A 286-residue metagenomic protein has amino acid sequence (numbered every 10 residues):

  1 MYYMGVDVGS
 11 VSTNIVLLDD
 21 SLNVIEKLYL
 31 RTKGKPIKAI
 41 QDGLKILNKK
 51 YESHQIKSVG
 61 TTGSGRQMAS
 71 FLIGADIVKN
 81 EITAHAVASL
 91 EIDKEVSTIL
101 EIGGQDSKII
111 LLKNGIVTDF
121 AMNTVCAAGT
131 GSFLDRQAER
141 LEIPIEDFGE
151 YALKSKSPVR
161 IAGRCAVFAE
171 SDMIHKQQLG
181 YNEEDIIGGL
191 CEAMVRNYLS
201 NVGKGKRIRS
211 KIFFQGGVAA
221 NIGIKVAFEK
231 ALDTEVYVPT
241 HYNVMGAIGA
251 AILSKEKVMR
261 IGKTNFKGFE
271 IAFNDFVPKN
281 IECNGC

Functional and structural regions predicted by a protein language model:
M1-S21, V96-K113, S157: Gly/Thr-rich phosphate-binding beta-strand-loop-beta motif of the actin/hexokinase/Hsp70
Y3-K38, D42-K45, D119-F120, T124-V125: Short glycine-rich, Thr/Ser-proximal phosphate-binding strand/loop in the N-terminal lobe of ATP-dependent enzymes
E26-T32, N48-I82, T118-D119: Short beta-strand-loop/turn "lid" adjacent to the catalytic site in phosphate-handling enzymes
K35, N114-S157, N243, I252-E256: Glycine-rich phosphate-binding loop plus the immediately following alpha-helix
S64-G65, V202-A231, P239-G246: Glycine-rich phosphate-binding loops at beta-strand->alpha-helix junctions
R66-G103, K108-D119, L199, G203 (+1 more regions): Conserved phosphate-binding catalytic cores of ATP/NTP-utilizing and phosphoryl-transfer enzymes
K108, E256-C286: Acidic, glycine/GT-rich loop-and beta-edge segments that sit at the periphery of enzyme/chaperone cores
A169-S200: Adenine-nucleotide phosphate-binding core of ATP-dependent small-molecule kinases
